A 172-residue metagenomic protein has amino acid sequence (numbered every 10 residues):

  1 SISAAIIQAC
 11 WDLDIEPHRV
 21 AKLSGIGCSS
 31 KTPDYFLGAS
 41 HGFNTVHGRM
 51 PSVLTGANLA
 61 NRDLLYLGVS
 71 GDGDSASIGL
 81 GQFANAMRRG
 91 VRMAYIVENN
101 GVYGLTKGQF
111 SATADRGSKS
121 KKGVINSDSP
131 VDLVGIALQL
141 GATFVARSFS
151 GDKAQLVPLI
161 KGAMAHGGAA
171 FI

Functional and structural regions predicted by a protein language model:
I2, R49-V53, S129-L133: Catalytic-loop motifs flanking and including active-site residues across diverse enzymes
I2-L13: Alpha-helical support elements that line or immediately flank enzyme active sites and cofactor-binding pockets
D14-E16, N58-N61, M164: Glycine-rich phosphate/diphosphate-binding loops that line cofactor/substrate pockets in enzymes
D14-T32: N-terminal glycine-rich anion-binding loops that anchor highly charged ligand groups
H18-V20, L64, V91-R92, G168: Short coil/turn segments at beta-strand junctions that form active-site/ligand-binding loops
I26-G104, Q155-P158: Thiamine diphosphate
S77-M93, E98, V102-F171: Glycine-rich ThDP/TPP pyrophosphate-binding loop and its adjacent helix/strand module within ThDP-dependent enzymes
